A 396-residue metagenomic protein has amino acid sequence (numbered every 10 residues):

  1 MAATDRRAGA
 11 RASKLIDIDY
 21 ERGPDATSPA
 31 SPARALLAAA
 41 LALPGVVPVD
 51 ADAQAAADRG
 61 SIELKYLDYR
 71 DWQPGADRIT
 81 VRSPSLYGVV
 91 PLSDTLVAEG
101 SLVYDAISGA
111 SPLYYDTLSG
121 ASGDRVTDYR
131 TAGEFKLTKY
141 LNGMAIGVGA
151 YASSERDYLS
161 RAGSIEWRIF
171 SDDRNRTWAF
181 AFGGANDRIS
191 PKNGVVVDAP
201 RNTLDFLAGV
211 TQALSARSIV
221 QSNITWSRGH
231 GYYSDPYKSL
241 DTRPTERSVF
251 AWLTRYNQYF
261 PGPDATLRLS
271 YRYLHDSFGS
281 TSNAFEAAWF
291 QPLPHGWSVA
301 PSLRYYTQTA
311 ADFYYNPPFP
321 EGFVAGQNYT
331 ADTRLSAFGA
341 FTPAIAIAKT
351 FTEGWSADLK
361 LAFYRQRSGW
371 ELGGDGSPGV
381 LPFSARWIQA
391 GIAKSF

Functional and structural regions predicted by a protein language model:
A56, R78-T80, R125-Y129, T138-Y140 (+6 more regions): Short sequence motifs at beta-strands and strand-loop junctions characteristic of Gram-negative outer-membrane
I62-L64, G100-L102, V148, W178-F182 (+5 more regions): Membrane-embedded beta-strand positions of outer-membrane beta-barrel proteins
Y66-W72, Y104-S108, L141-G143, A152-R156 (+9 more regions): Transmembrane beta-strands of outer-membrane beta-barrel pores
Q73-I79, S111-T117, Y151, Y158-E166 (+6 more regions): Outer-membrane beta-barrel translocator domains and adjoining extracellular loop/strand segments of Gram-negative
R82-L86, T131-F135, R161-I165, N202-A208 (+7 more regions): Hydrophobic, lipid-facing positions within transmembrane beta-strands of outer-membrane proteins
L96-A98, G143-V148, D173-W178, A216-S222 (+3 more regions): Repeated loop/turn-to-beta-strand initiation elements of outer-membrane beta-barrel proteins
T117-G123, T225-N257, Y273-N283, G296-A390: Outer membrane beta-barrel transmembrane domains
W167, R217, P382-F396: Outer-membrane beta-barrel "beta-signal"
